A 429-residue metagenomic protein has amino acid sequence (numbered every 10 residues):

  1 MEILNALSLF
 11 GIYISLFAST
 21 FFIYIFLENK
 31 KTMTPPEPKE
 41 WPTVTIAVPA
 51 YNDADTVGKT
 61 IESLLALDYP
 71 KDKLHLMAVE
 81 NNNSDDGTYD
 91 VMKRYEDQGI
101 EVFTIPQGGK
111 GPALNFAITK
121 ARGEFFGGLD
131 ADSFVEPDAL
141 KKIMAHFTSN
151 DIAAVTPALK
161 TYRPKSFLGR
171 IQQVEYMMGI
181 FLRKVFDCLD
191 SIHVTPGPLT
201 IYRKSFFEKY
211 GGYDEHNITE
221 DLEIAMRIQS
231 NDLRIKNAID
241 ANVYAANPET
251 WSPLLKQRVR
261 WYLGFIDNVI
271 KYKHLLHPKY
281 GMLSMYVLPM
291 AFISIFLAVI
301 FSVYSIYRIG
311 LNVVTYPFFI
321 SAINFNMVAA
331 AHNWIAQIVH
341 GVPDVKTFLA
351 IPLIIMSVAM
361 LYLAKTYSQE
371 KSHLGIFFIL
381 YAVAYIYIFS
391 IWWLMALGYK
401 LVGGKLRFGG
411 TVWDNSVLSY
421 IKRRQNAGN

Functional and structural regions predicted by a protein language model:
M1-E62: N-proximal low-complexity "stem/linker" segments adjacent to membrane-targeting elements
Y24-W41, L275-L283, Y316-N429: Juxtamembrane C-terminal module of membrane proteins
P42-T45, H75, E223: Cell-envelope/extracellular polymer assembly enzymes that use nucleotide-activated donors
G58, S84-R94, L114, D138: Acidic helix N-cap motif at the loop->helix transition within catalytic regions of sugar-transfer enzymes
E62-K73: Short, acidic, metal-binding catalytic loop of nucleotide-sugar glycosyltransferases
M77-Y89, Q107: A conserved acidic beta->alpha catalytic loop
Y95, P106-A113, G123-E124, P137-I218 (+2 more regions): Long helical/loop segments within the catalytic core of UDP-sugar-dependent glycosyltransferases, especially the large
